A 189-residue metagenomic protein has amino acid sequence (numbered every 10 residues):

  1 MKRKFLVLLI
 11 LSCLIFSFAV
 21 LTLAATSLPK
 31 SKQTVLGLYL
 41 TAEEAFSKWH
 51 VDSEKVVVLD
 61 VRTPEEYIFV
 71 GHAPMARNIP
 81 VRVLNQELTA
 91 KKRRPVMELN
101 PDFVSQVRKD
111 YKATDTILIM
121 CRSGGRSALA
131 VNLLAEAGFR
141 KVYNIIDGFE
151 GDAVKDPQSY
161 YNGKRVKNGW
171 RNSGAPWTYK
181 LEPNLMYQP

Functional and structural regions predicted by a protein language model:
M1-I10: Bacterial N-terminal signal peptides that target proteins for export
K2, V20-E54, I68-T116, S127-P189: Rhodanese-like catalytic fold shared by cysteine-dependent sulfurtransferases and DSP/PTP-type phosphatases
L9-V20: Bacterial N-terminal signal peptides
L14, V35, V57: Short, flexible active-site loop motifs that bind/organize anionic cofactors or intermediates
V57-R62, I79: Short hydrophobic beta-strand that contains or immediately precedes a catalytic carboxylate
M120: Short, surface-exposed ligand- or partner-binding patches at beta-edge/loop junctions that are enriched in aromatics
G124: Conserved G/P- and acidic residue-centered "switch" motifs that form tight phosphate/ATP-binding loops in soluble
